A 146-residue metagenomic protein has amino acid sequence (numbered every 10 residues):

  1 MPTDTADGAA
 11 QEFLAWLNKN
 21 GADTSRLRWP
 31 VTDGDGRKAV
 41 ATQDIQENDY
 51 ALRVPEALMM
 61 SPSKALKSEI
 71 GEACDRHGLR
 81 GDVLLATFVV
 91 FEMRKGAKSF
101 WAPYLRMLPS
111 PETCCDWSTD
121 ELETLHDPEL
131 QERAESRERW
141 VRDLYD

Functional and structural regions predicted by a protein language model:
M1-A39, A51: A eukaryotic "domain-start" boundary segment
T42-D146: SET-domain substrate-recognition elements in eukaryotic SAM-dependent protein methyltransferases
